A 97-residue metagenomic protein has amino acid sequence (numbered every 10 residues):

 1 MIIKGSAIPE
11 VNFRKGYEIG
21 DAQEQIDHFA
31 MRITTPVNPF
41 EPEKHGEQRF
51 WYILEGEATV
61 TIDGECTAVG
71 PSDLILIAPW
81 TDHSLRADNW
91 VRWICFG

Functional and structural regions predicted by a protein language model:
M1-I33, F40-P42: A short, N-terminal "cap"/entry segment at the start of jelly-roll beta-barrel domains of the cupin/DSBH fold
D21, N38-H45, I62, R86-A87: Short histidine-centered beta-strand/loop micro-motifs that create catalytic or ligand/metal-coordination sites
D27, T61-E65, D88: Short strand-coil-strand connectors
E41, F50, E65-A68: Short, surface-exposed secondary-structure edge patches
K44-V60: Short, conserved beta-strand element in jelly-roll/cupin
L54-E55, P71, N89: A cytosolic small-molecule/anion-sensing beta-strand core signal
G64-P79: Short acidic-glycine-tyrosine-enriched beta hairpin
P79-G97: Ligand-binding loop in jelly-roll beta-barrel domains
